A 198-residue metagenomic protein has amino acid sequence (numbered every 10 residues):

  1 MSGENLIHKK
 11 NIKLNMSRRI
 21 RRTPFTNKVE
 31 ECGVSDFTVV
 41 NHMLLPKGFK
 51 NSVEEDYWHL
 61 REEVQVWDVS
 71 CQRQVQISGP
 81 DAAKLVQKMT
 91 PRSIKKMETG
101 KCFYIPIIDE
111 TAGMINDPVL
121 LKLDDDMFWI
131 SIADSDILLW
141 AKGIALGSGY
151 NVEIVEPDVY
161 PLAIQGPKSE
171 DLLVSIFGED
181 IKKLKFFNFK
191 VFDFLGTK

Functional and structural regions predicted by a protein language model:
S2-I108, G113: Acidic, proline/glycine-enriched N-terminal capping motif
N116-K198: Acidic, low-complexity central loop/insert segments
